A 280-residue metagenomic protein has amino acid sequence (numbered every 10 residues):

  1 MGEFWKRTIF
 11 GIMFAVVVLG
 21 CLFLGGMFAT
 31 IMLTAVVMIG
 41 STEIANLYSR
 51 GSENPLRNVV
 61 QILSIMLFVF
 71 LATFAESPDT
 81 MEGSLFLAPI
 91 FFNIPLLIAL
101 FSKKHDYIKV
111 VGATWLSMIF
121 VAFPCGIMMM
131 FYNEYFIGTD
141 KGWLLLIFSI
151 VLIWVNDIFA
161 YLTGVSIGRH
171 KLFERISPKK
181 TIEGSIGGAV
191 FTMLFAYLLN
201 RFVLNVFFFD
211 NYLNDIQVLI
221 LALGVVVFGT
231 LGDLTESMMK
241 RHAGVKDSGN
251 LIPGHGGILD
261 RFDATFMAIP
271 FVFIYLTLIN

Functional and structural regions predicted by a protein language model:
M1-L223: Membrane-embedded alpha-helical bundles of polytopic integral membrane proteins
K6, R241-A264: Interfacial loop-to-transmembrane junctions
G188, R261-T265, N280: A short, conserved beta-to-alpha structural element at the edge of catalytic cores that scaffolds binding
G224-G229: Transmembrane alpha-helix interface/packing and boundary motifs in multi-pass membrane proteins, characterized by
A268-I269: C-terminal-most transmembrane helix of multi-pass membrane proteins
I274-N280: Juxtamembrane boundary at the C-terminal end of a transmembrane helix
